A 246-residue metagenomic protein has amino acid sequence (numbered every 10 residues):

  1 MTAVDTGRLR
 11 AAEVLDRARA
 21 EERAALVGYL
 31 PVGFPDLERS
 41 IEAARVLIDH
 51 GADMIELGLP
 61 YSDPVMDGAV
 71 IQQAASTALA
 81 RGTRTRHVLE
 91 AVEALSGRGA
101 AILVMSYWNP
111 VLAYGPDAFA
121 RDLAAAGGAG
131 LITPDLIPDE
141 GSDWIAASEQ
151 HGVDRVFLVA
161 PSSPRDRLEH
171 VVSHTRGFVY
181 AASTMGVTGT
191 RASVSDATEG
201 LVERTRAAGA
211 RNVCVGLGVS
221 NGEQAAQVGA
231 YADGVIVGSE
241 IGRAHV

Functional and structural regions predicted by a protein language model:
M1-Y29, V92-E93: N-terminal amphipathic alpha-helix/helix-capping segment at the start of soluble metabolic enzymes
L26-L30, I55-L57, I102-S106, L131-T133 (+4 more regions): Hydrophobic faces of well-ordered beta-strands that scaffold small-molecule active sites in alpha/beta enzyme cores
F34-L37, D53-T83, A182-T190: Glycine-rich, proline-tolerant flexible connector loops at the mouths of alpha/beta enzymes
L37-D49, S163-S173, V215, V219-V235: Catalytic cores of alpha/beta
G68-L103, A146-A160, D196-V213: Alpha-helix-loop-beta-strand connector modules within alpha/beta enzyme cores
L79-T83, G127-E140, D154-S163, L168-E169 (+1 more regions): Catalytic beta/alpha-barrel core
A181-G234: Active-site/ligand-binding-proximal alpha/beta "capping" segment
A244-V246: Conserved small/polar residues in nucleotide/adenosyl-binding loops
